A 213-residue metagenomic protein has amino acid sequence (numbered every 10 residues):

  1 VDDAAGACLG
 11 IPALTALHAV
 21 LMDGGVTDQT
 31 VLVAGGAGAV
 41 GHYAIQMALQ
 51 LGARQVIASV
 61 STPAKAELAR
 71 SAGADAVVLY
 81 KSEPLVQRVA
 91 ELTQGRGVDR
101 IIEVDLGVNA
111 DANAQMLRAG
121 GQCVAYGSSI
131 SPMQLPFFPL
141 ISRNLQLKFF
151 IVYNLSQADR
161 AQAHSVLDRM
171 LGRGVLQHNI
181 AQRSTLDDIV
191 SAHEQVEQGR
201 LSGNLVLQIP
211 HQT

Functional and structural regions predicted by a protein language model:
A4-S82: Mid-domain Rossmann-like dinucleotide-binding core that forms the NAD(H)/NADP(H) cofactor-binding site
G24-G25, T93, D105, L117: A generic alpha-to-beta junction signature in SAM-dependent methyltransferases
D28, A74, G97-V98, L140 (+2 more regions): Local beta-strand N-terminus motif with an aromatic residue
G35-G36, D105, S128: NAD(P)H cofactor-binding loop motif with strongest signal on the N-terminal glycine-rich segment
V60, V108-V175, I209-T213: Glycine-rich phosphate-binding loop and adjacent beta-alpha segment of Rossmann(oid) nucleotide-cofactor-binding
P84-G95: Short amphipathic alpha-helix with an adjacent loop that forms part of the alpha/beta core around
G95, G172-Q182, V190-T213: C-terminal capping/lid region of NAD(P)-dependent oxidoreductase domains
D99-I102, V124: N-terminal Rossmann-like NAD(P) cofactor-binding module of classical short-chain dehydrogenase/reductase
